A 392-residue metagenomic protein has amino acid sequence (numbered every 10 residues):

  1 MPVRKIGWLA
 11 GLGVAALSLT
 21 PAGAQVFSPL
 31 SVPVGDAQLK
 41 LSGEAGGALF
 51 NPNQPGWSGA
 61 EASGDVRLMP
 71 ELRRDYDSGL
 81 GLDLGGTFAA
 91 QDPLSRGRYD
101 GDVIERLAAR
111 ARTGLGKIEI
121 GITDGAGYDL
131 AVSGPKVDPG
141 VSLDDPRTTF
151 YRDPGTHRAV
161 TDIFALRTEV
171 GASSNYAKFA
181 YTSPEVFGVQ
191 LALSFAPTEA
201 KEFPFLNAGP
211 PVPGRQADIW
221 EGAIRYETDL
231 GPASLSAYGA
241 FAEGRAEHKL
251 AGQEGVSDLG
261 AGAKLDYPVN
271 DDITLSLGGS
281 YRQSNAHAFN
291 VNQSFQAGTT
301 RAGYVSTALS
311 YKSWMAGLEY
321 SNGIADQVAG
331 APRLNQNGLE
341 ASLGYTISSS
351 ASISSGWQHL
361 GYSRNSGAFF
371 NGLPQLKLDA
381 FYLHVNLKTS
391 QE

Functional and structural regions predicted by a protein language model:
P29-L49, W57-A200, Y226-D229: Outer membrane beta-barrel
L41-G43, L84-G86, I118-I122, L191-L193 (+9 more regions): Membrane-embedded beta-strand positions of outer-membrane beta-barrel proteins
G47-N51, G86-D92, D124-A126, F195-E199 (+8 more regions): Transmembrane beta-strands of outer-membrane beta-barrel pores
G56-S63, G97-I104, E169-G171, P211-D218 (+5 more regions): Replace "Gram-negative outer membrane beta-barrel proteins" with "bacterial and organellar outer membrane beta-barrel
M69-E71, A108-R110, A180-T182, A223-R225 (+5 more regions): Outer-membrane beta-barrel architecture
S78-L82, L115-E119, G188-L191, G231-A237 (+6 more regions): Repeated loop/turn-to-beta-strand initiation elements of outer-membrane beta-barrel proteins
G222-A341: Detector for outer-membrane/organellar transmembrane beta-barrel domains, recognizing the amphipathic beta-strand
L376-E392: Outer-membrane beta-barrel "beta-signal"
